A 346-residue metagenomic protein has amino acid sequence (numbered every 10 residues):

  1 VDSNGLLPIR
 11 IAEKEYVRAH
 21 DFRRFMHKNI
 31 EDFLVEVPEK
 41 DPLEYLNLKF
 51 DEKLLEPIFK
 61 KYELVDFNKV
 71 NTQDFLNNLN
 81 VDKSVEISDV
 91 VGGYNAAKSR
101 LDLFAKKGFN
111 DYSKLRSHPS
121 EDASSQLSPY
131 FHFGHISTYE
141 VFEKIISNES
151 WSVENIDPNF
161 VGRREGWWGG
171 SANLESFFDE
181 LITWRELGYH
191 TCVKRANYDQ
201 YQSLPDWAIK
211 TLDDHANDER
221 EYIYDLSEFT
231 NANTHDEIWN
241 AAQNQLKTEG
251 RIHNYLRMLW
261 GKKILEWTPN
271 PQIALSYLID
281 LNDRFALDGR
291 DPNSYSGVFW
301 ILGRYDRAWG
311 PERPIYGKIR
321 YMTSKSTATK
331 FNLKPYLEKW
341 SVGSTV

Functional and structural regions predicted by a protein language model:
V1-K49, N244, K263, W267-G297: Trp/Phe/Arg-rich N-terminal binding region typifying the photolyase-homology
L7-E15, L34-D41, N68-K69, L256 (+1 more regions): Short flexible/disordered coil segments
E15-Q202, P335-T345: Glycine/tryptophan-enriched, flexible segments
H118-K334, V342-G343: Active-site-proximal binding-pocket segments
